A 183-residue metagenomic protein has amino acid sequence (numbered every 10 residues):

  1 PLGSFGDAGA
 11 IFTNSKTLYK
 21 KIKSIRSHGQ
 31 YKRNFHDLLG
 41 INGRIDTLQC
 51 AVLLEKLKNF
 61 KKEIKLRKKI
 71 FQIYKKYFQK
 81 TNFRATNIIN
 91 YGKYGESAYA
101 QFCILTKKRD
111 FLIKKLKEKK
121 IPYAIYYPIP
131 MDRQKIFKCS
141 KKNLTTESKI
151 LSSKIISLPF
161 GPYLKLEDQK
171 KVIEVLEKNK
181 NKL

Functional and structural regions predicted by a protein language model:
P1-K21: Active-site PLP attachment segment
N14-L183: PLP-dependent aminotransferase class I/II
